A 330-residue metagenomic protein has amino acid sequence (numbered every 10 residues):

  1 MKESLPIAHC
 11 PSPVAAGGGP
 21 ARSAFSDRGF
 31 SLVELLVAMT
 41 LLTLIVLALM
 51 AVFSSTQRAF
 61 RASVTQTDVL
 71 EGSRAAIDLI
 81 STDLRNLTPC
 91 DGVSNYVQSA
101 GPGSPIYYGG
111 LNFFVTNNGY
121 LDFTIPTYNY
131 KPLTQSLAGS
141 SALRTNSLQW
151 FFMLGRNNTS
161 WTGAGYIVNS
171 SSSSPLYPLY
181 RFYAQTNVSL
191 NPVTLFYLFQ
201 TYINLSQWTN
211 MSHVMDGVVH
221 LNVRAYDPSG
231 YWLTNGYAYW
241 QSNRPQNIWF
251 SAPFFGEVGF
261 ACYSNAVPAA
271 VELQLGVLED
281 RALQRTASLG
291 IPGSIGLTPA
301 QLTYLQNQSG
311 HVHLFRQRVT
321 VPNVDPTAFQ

Functional and structural regions predicted by a protein language model:
M1-F30: N-terminal leader/signal peptides at the extreme start of proteins
K2-E3, S63, S288-I291: Short secondary-structure boundary/capping segments
F30, L36-A38, V69, S73 (+7 more regions): Short, flexible loop/turn elements at secondary-structure junctions
F30-S81, R85-L87: Aliphatic-rich helix starts adjacent to a transmembrane/signal segment
R61-T65, F196-T209, G293-S294, P299-L302: Short helix/strand-bridging catalytic loops that position acidic/His residues to coordinate divalent metals and engage
P89, V168-S170, Y183, G290-G293: Amphipathic alpha-helical scaffolding segments
D91-S94, A100-S104, N157, W208-Q330: Short linear sequence signals and composition-biased patches located at protein termini or domain-edge surfaces
I106-G230, A238-N247, V267-A270: Surface-exposed loop/linker segments characteristic of extracytoplasmic
